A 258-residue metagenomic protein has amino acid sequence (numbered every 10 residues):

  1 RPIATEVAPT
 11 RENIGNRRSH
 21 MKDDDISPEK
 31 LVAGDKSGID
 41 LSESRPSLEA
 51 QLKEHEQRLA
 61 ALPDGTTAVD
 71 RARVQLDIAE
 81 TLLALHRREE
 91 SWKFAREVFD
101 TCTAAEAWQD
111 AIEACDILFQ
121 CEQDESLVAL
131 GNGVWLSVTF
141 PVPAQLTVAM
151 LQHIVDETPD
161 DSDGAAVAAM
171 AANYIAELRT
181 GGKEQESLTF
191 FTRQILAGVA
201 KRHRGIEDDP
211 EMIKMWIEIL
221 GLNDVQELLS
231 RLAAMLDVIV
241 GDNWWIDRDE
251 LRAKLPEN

Functional and structural regions predicted by a protein language model:
R18-I78, L82-L85, T103, E157-T158 (+2 more regions): N-terminal alpha-helical interaction modules that lie
H55, A95, C102, C115 (+1 more regions): Inward-facing hydrophobic residues that define packing positions of alpha-helical scaffold repeats
D64, R71, E90-S91, S126-L127 (+1 more regions): Residues that mark the junctions of alpha-helical repeat units in TPR/alpha-solenoid scaffolds
Q75, L82, F94-A95, A111 (+3 more regions): TPR repeat positional signature
L82, C102, E122, S137-V138: Residue at a conserved register position within TPR or TPR-like alpha-solenoid repeats
L130-N132, A144-D156, K183-V199: Alpha-helical repeat scaffolds
